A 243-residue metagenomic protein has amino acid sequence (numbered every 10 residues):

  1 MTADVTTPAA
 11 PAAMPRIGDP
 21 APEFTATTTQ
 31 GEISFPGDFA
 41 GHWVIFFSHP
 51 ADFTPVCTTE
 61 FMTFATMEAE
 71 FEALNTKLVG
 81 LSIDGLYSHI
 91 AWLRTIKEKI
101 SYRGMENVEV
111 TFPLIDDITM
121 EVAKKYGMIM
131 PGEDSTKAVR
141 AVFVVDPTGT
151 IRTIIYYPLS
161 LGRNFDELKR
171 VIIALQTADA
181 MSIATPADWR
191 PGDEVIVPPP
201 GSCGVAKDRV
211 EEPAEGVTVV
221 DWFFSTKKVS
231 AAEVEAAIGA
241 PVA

Functional and structural regions predicted by a protein language model:
T2-A243: Chalcogenol-based redox active-site neighborhoods
